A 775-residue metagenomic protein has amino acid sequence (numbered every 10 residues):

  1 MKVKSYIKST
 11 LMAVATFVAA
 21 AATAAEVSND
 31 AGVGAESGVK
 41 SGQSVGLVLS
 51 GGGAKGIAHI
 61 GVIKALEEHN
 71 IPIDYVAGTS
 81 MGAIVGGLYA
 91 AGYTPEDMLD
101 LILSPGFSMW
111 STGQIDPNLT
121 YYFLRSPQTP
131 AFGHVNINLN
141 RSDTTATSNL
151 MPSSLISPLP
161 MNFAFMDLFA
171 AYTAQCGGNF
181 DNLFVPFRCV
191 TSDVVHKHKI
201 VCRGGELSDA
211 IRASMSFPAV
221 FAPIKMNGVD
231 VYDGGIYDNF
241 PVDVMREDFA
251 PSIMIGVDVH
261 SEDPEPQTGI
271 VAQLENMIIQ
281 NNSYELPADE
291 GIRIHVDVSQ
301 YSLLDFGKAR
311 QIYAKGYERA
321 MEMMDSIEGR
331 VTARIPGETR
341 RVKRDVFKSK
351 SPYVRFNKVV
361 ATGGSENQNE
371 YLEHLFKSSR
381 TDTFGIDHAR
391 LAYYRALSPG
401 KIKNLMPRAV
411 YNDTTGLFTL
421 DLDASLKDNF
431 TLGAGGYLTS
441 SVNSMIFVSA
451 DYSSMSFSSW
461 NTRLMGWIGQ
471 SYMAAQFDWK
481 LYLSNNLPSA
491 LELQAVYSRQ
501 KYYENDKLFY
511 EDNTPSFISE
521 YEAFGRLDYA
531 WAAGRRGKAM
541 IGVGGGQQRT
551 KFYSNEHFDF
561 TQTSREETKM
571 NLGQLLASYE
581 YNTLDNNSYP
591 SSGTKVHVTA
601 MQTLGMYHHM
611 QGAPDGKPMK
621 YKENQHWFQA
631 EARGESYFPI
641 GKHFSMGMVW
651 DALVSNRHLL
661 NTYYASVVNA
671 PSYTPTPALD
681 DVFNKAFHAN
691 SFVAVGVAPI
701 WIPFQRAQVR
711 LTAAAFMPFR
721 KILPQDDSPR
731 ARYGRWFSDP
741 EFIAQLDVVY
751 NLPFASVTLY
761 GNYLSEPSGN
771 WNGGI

Functional and structural regions predicted by a protein language model:
K2-L11: Bacterial N-terminal signal peptides that target proteins for export
L11-A20: Bacterial N-terminal signal peptides
A24-T79, G87-Y411, A424-D428: Patatin-like phospholipase
P241-V242, Q273-P287, G696-A698, R732-R735 (+1 more regions): Short glycine-rich, acidic/polar surface loops and turns
I386-D387, A392, S398, N404-L584 (+7 more regions): Gram-negative/organellar outer-membrane beta-barrel architecture
T563-E566, L572-F704, L711, K721: C-terminal outer-membrane beta-barrel translocator/porin domains of Gram-negative envelope proteins and their
I700-F742: C-terminal hydrophobic structural anchor segments that stabilize assembly/packing rather than catalytic chemistry
